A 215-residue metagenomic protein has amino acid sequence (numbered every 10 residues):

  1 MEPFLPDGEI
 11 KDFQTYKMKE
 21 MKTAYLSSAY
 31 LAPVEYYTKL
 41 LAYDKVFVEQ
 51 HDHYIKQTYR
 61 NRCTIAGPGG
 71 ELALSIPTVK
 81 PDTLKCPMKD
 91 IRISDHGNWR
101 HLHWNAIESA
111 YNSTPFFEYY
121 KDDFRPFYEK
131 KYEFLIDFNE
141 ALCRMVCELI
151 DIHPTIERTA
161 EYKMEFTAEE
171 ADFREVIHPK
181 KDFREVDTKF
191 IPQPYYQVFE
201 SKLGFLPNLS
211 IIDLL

Functional and structural regions predicted by a protein language model:
P3-L215: Residues lining hydrophobic/aromatic ligand-binding pockets adjacent to catalytic sites
